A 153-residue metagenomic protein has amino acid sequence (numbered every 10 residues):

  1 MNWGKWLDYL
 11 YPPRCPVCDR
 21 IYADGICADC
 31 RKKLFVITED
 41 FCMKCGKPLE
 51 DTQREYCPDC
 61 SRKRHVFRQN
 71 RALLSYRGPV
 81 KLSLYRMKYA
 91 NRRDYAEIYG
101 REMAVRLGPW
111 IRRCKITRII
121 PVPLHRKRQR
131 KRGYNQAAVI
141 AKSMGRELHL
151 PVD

Functional and structural regions predicted by a protein language model:
M1-D153: Glycine-rich phosphate/pyrophosphate-handling loop used in enzymes and phosphotransfer proteins
